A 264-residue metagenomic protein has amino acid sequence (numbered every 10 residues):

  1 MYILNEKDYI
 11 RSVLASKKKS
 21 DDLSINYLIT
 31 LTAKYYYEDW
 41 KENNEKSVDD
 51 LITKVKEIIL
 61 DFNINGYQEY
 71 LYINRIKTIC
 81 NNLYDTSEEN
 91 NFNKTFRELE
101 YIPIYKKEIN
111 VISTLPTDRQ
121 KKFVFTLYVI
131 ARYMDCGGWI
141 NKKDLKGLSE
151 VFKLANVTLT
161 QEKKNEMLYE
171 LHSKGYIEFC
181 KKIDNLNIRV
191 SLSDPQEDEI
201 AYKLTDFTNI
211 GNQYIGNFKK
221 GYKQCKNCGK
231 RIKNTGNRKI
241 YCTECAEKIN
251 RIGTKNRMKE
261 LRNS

Functional and structural regions predicted by a protein language model:
M1-P116, R132, W139, G147-N212 (+1 more regions): Modules that initiate DNA replication and primer synthesis
P116-T126, Y133-M134: Short helix-coil-helix linker/hinge
Y133-K142, R231: Short helix-capping/hinge SLiMs at alpha-helix to coil transitions
K220-K223, K239: Residues immediately within or flanking Cys/His clusters that coordinate Zn2+ in small zinc-binding modules
C225-G229, C245: Short Cys/His-rich metal-coordination motifs, predominantly Zn2+-binding knuckles/fingers
G236-I252: Cysteine-rich micro-motifs
K255-K259: Consensus positions within tandem repeat domains that build extended binding/scaffold surfaces
